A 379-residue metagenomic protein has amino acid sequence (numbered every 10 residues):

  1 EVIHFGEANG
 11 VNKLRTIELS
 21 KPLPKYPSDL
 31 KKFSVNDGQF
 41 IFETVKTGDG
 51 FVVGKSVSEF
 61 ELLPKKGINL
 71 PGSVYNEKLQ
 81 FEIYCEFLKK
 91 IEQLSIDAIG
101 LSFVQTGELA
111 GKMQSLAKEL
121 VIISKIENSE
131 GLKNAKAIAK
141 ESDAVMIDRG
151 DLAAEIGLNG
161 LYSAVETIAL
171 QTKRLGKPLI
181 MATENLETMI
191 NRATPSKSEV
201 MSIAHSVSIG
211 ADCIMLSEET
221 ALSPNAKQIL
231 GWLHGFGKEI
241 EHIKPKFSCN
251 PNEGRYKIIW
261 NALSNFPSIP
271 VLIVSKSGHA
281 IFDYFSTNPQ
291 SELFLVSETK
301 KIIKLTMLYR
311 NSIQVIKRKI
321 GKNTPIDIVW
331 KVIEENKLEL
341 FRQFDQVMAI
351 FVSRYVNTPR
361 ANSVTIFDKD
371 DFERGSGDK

Functional and structural regions predicted by a protein language model:
E1-K379: Non-catalytic helical/linker scaffolds that mediate oligomerization, partner binding, and domain coupling around large
